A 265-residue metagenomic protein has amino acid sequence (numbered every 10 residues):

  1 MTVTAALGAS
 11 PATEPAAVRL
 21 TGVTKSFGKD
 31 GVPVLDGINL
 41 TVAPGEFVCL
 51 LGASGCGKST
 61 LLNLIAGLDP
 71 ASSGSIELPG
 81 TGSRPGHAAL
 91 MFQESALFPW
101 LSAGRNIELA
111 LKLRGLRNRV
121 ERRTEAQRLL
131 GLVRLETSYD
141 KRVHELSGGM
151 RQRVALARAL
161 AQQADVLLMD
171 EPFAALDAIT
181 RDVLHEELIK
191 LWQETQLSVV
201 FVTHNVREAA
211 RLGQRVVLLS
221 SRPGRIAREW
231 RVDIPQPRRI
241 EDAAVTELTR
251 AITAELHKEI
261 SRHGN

Functional and structural regions predicted by a protein language model:
L51-A53: The feature captures the beta-strand-to-loop junction immediately N-terminal to the Walker
A66: Helix-to-loop junction immediately C-terminal to a conserved catalytic motif
S73-G86: Conserved ABC transporter NBD signature motif
L101-L109: Short coil-to-helix segment of the ABC ATPase nucleotide-binding domain corresponding to the Q-loop/switch region
K112, R119-S138, K190: Conserved ABC ATPase "signature" region
R142-L146, M150: Conserved ABC ATPase signature
A161-D165: A short, proline-enriched helix->beta-strand linker immediately N-terminal to the Walker B motif in ABC-type P-loop
